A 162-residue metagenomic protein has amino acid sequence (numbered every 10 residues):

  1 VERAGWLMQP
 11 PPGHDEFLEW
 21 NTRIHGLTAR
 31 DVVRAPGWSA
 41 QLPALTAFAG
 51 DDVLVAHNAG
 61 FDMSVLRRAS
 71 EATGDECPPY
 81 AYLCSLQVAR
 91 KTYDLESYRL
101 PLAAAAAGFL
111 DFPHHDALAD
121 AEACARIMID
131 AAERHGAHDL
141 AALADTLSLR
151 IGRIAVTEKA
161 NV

Functional and structural regions predicted by a protein language model:
V1, V32-V33, V53-V55, V65 (+5 more regions): Extended aliphatic helical segments
V1-P79, D94-S97, P101-D111, H115: Conserved non-catalytic scaffold segment of RNase H-like nuclease domains
E76-A89: Conserved beta-strand -> loop -> alpha-helix junction used to position metal-binding or nucleic-acid-contacting
V88, A103, A123, I127-D130: Generic recognition of well-ordered alpha-helical segments
D120: Conserved catalytic/binding loops enriched for acidic/polar residues
A125-V162: Acidic two-metal-ion nuclease catalytic site recognized across multiple nuclease folds, prominently DnaQ/RNase D-T
